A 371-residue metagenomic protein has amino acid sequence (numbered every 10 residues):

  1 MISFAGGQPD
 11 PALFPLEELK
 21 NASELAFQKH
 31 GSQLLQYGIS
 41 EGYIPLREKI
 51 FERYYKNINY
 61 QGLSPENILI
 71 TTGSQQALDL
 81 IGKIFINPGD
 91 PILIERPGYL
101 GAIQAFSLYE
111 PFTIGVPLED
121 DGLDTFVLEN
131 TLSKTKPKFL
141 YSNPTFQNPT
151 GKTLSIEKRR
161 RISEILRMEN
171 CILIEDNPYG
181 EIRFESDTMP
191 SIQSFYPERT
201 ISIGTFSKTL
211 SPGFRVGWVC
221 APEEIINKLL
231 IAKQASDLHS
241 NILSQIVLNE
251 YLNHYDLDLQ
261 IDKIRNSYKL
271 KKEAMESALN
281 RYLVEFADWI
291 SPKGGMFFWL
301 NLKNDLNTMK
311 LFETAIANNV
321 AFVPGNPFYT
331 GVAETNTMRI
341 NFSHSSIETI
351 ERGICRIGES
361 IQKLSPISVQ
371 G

Functional and structural regions predicted by a protein language model:
M1-P45, E52, A317-V320, I340: N-terminal "arm"/small-domain region of PLP-dependent enzymes with the aminotransferase-like
Q33-E169, G180-I201, Y268, E348 (+1 more regions): Conserved core of the PLP fold type I
I201-N266: Conserved core segment of the aminotransferase class I/II
N249, N266-E276, A287-N301, L311-T314: Conserved glycine-rich beta-strand-loop-beta hairpin in the small C-terminal domain of fold type I
L306-L311, E348-R352: Short, conserved charged micro-motifs
A317, G331-G371: PLP-dependent enzyme catalytic core of the Aspartate aminotransferase-like
